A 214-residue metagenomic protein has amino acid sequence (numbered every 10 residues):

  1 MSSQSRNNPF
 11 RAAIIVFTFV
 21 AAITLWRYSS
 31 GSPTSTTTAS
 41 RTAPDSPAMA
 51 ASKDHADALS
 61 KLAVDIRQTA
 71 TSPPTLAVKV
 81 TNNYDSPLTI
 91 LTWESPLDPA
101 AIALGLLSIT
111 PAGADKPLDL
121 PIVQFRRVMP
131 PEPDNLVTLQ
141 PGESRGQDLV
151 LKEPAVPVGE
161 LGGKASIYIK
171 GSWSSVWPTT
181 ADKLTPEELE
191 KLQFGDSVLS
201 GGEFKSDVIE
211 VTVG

Functional and structural regions predicted by a protein language model:
M1-F17: N-terminal Sec-pathway targeting helices
R11, T18-A56: A eukaryote-biased signal for short, well-structured alpha-helical docking elements
S52-A70: N-terminal edge beta-strand
Q68, V78-P87, P111: Asparagine-centered strand-capping/turn motif at beta-strand->loop junctions
P74-L76: Structural beta-strand segments of beta-rich domains
I90-L139: The feature marks short-to-medium sequence segments in extracytoplasmic or secretory-pathway proteins
P121-L161, S175-V176: Short, solvent-exposed, Trp/other aromatic-anchored flexible loops in extracytoplasmic proteins
D148, E153-G214: Terminal connector regions
